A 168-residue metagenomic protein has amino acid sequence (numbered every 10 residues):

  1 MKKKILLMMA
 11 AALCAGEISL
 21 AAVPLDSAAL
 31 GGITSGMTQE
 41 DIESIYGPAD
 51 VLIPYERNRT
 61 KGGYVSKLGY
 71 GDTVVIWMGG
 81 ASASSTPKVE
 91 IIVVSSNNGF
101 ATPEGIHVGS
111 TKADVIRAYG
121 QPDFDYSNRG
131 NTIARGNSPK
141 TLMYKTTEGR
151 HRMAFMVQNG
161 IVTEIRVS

Functional and structural regions predicted by a protein language model:
M1-K4: Positively charged n-region of N-terminal signal peptides that target proteins for export
M8-E17: Bacterial N-terminal signal peptides
I18-L25: Sec-dependent signal peptide cleavage junction
V23, M37-S85, S96, H107-V167: A cross-family detector of function-defining hotspots
D26-G32, N98-I106: Second-shell loop/turn segments in exported
S27, S85-K88: Short, flexible segments with low predicted structural confidence
I91-V94: Soluble periplasmic/extracytoplasmic beta-strand elements of cell-envelope proteins
